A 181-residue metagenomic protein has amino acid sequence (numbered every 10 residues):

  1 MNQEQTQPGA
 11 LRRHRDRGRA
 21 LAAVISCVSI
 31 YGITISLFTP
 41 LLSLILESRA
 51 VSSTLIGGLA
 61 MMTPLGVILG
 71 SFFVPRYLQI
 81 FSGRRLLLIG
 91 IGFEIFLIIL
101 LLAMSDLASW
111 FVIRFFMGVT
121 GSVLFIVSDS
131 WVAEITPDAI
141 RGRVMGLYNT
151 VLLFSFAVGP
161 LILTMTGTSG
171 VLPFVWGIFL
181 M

Functional and structural regions predicted by a protein language model:
R15-P64: Helix-loop boundary and gating motifs at the non-cytosolic
P64-I68, F72, F156-A157: Residue-level signature of mid-helix packing/kink "hotspots" within the transmembrane helices of 12-pass Major
G70-S82, G167: Helix-to-loop junctions at the C-terminal end of transmembrane segments in multipass secondary transporters
S82, A103-A108: Helix-breaking motifs and short loop linkers at transmembrane-helix boundaries and internal kinks in secondary membrane
R85-I99, I178: Structural signature of the two symmetry-related core transmembrane helices
A108-F116: Paired small-residue
F115-T150: Cytoplasmic helix-loop-helix junction between adjacent transmembrane helices in 12-TM secondary transporters
F174-M181: Symmetry-related core transmembrane helices of the 12-TM Major Facilitator Superfamily/SLC fold
